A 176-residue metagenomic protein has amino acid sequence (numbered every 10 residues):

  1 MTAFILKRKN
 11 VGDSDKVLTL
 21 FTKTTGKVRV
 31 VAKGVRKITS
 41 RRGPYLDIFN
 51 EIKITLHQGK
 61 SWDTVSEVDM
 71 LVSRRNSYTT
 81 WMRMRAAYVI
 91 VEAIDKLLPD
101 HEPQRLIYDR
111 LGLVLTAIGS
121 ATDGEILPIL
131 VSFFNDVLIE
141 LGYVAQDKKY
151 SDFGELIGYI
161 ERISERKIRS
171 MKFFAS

Functional and structural regions predicted by a protein language model:
M1-K16, F21-K27, V31-S176: Non-catalytic alpha-helical scaffolds and adjoining flexible linkers that form interface surfaces for assembly
